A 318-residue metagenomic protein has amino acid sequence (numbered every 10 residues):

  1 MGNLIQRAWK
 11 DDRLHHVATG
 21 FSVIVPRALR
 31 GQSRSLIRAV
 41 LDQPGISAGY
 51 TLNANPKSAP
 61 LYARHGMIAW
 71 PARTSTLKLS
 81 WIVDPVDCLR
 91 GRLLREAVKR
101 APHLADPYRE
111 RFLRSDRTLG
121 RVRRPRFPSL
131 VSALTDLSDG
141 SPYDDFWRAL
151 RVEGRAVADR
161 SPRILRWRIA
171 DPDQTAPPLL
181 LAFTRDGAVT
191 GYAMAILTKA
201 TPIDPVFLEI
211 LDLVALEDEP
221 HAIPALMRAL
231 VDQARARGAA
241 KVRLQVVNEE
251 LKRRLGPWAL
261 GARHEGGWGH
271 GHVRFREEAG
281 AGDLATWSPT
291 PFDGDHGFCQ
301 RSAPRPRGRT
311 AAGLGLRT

Functional and structural regions predicted by a protein language model:
M1-I5, D12-V25, L41-N53, K57-P71: Contiguous, function-dense segments enriched for cysteine-driven chemistry and partner/ligand-binding capacity
M1-V23, S129-A215: A conserved beta-strand-loop-helix scaffold within acyl/acetyltransferase catalytic domains
R7-D11, L29, R253: Short active-site-adjacent helix-start/loop capping segments
S22-G45, P220-D232: Conserved acetyl-CoA-binding loop-helix of GNAT-fold acetyltransferases
G31, S35, P56, S141-D145 (+2 more regions): Generic alpha-helical secondary structure signal
S35-A39, P60, R64, D145-V152 (+6 more regions): Charged/polar, solvent-exposed surface patches and flexible loops
S47-R117, D171-P172, L179, R185 (+1 more regions): Active-site/acyl-donor-binding loops of N-acyltransferases
E110-G140: Conserved N-terminal entry element of GNAT/NAT acetyltransferase domains
